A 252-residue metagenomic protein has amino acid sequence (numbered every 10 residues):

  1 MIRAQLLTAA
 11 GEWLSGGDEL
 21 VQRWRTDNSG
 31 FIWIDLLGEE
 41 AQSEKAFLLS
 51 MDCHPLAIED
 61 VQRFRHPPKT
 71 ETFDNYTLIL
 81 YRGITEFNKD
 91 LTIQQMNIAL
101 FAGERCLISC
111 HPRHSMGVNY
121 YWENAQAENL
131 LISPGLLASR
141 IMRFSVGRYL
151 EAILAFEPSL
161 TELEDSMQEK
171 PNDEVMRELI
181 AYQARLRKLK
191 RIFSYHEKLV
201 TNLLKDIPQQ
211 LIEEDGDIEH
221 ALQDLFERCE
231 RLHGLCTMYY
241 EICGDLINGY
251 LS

Functional and structural regions predicted by a protein language model:
M1-D217, A221-M238, G244: Peripheral, non-transmembrane regulatory/ligand-interaction domains of membrane transport proteins
D245-S252: Membrane-proximal alpha-helical anchors
